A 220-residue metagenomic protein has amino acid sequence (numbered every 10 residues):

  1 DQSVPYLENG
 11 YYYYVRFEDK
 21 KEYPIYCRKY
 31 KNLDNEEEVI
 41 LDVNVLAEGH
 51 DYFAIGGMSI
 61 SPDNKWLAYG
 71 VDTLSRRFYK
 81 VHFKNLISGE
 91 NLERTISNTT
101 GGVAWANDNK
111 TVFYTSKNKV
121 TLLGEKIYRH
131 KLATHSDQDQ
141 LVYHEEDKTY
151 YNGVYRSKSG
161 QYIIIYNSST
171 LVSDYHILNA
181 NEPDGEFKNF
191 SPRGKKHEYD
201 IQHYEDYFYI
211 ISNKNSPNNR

Functional and structural regions predicted by a protein language model:
D1-R220: Beta-propeller folds
